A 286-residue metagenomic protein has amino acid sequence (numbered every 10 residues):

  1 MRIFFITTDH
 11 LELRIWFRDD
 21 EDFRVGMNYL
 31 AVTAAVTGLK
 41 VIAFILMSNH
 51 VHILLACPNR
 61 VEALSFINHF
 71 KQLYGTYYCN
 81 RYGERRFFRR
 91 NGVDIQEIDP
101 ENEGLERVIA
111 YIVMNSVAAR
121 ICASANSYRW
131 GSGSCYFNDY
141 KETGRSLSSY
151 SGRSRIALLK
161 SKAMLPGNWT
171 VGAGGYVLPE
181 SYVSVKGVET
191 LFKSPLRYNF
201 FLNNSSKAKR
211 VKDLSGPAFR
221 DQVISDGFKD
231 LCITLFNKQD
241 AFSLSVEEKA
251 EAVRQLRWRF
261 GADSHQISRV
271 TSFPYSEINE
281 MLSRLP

Functional and structural regions predicted by a protein language model:
M1-A43, C57-P286: Short Pro-Cys-Gly-centered "Cys-loop" motif that presents a nucleophilic cysteine in a tight turn
H50-P58: Short beta-strand->loop micro-motif that forms the acidic, two-metal-ion catalytic signature in nucleotide-processing
